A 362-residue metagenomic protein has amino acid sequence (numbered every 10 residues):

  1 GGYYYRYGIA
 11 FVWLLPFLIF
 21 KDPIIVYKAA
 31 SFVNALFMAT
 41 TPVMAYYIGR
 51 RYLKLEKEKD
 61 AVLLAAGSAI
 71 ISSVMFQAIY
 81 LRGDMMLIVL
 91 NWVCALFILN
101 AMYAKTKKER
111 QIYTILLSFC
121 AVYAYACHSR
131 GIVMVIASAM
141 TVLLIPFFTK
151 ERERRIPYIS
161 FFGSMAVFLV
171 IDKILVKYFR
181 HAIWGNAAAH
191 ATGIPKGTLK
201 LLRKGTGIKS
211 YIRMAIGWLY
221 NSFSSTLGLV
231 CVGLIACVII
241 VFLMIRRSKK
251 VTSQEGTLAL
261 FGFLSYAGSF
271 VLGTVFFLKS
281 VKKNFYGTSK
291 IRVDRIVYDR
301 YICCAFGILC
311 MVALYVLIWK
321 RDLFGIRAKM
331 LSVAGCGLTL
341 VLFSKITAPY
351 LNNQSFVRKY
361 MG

Functional and structural regions predicted by a protein language model:
G1-L15: Membrane-proximal lumenal/periplasmic loop motifs of glycosylation machinery
A29-L55, V93, F97: Transmembrane-helix motifs of polytopic, lipid-linked glycan transferases
A45-I71, I88-V89: Transmembrane-helix signature of polytopic, membrane-embedded enzymes that assemble or transfer cell-envelope glycans
Y52-E56, C94-Y113, A124: Membrane-interface transmembrane helices that cradle and orient dolichyl/undecaprenyl
L64-A65, I112-S129, I136-M140, G163-V167: Membrane-interface alpha helices of multi-pass inner-membrane proteins
F76-L87, R130: Short acidic/glycine- and proline-prone juxtamembrane loop motifs at membrane-interface regions of multi-pass membrane
F97-K105, V133-M165, L234-S253: Perimembrane helix-loop-helix junctions
R154-I245, G262-L278, T339-N353: Membrane-lumen/periplasm interface segments of specific transmembrane helices in polyprenyl phosphate-linked
